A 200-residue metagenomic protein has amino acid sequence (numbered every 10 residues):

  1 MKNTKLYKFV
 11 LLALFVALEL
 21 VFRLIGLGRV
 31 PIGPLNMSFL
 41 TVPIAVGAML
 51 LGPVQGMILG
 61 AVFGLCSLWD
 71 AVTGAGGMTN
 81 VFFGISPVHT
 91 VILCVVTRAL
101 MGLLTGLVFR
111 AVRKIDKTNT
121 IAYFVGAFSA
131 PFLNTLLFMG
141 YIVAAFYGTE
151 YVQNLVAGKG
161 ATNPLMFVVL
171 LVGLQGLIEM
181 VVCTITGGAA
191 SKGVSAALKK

Functional and structural regions predicted by a protein language model:
M1-K200: Loop-helix junctions at membrane interfaces
